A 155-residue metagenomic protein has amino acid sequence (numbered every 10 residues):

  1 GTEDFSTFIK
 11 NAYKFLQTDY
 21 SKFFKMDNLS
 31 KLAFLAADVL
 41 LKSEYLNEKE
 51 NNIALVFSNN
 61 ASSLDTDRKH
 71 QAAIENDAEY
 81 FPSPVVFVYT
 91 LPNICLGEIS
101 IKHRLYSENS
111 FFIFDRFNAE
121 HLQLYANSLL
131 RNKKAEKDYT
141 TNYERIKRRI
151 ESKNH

Functional and structural regions predicted by a protein language model:
G1-A135, Y139-H155: Conserved "HGTGT" condensation-loop signature of ketosynthase/thiolase-family condensing enzymes that catalyze
